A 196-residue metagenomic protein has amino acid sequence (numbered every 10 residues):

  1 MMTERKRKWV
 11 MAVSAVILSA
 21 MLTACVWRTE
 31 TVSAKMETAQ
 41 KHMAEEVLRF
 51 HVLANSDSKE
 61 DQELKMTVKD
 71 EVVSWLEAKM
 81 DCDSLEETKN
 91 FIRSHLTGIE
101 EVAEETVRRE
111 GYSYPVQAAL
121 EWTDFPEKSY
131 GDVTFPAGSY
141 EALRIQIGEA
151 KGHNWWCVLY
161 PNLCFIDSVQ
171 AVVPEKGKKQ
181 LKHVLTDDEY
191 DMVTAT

Functional and structural regions predicted by a protein language model:
M1-R7: Short, Lys/Arg-rich N-terminal segment immediately upstream of the first membrane anchor
M11-V26: Hydrophobic membrane-insertion alpha-helices, especially the h-region of bacterial N-terminal signal peptides
V32-R49, H183, A195: N-terminal, intrinsically disordered, polar/charged segments of Gram-positive cell-envelope systems that serve as
E46-H95: Early exported N-terminus immediately downstream of N-terminal targeting peptides
V47-L53, P115-E121, A142-Q146, W156-V158 (+1 more regions): Soluble periplasmic/extracytoplasmic beta-strand elements of cell-envelope proteins
K69, V73-D81, T97, E101-R108 (+2 more regions): Sec-exported extracytoplasmic/periplasmic mature domains
E86-E127: Amphipathic, coiled-coil-like alpha-helical scaffolding segments used for oligomerization/assembly
V133-V193: Soluble extracytoplasmic domains of inner/organellar membrane proteins
